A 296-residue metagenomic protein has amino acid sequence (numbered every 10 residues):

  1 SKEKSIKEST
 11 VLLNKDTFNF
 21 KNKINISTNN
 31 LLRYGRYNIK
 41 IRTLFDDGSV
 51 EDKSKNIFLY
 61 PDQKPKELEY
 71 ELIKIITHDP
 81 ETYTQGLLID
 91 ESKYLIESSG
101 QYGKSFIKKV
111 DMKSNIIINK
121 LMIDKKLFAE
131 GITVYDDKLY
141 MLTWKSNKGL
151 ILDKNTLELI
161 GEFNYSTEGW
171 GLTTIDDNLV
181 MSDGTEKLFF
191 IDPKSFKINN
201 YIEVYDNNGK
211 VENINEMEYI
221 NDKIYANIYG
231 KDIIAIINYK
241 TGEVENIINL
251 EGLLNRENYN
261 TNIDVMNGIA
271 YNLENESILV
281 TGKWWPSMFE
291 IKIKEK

Functional and structural regions predicted by a protein language model:
T28-R36: Surface-exposed, short loops/turns at beta-strand junctions within beta-sandwich domains
Y60-E81, M112-I118: A short helix->beta-strand "capping" segment at the edge of beta-propeller domains
I73-I107, L121-T133, W170-G171, G282-S287: Beta-strand-rich domains and repeat architectures in extracellular enzymes and scaffolds, especially beta-propellers
I75-P80, K120-K125, I160-T167, I202-G209 (+2 more regions): Surface loop/turn motifs at the tips and blade-to-blade linkers of beta-strand repeat domains
T84, I214, T261-Y271: Signature of short aromatic-glycine-proline-rich micro-motifs recurring in repeat-based ectodomains
S92-K93, D136-K138, D176-N178, N221-D222 (+1 more regions): Short coil/turn segments that connect the beta-strands within blades of beta-propeller domains
L95-Q101, Y140-S146, M181-E186, A226-G230 (+1 more regions): Conserved beta-strand positions in repeat-built beta-propeller and related beta-rich domains
V110-N115, D153-L157, D192-F196, N238-E243 (+1 more regions): Short loop/turn segments that connect beta-strands within beta-propeller blades
